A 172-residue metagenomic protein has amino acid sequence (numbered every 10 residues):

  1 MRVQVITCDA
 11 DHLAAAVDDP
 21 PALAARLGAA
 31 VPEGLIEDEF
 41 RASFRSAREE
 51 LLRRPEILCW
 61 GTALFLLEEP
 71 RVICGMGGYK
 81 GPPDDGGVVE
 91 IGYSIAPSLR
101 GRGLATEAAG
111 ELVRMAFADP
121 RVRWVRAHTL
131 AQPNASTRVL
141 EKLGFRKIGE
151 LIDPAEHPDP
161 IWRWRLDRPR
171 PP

Functional and structural regions predicted by a protein language model:
M1-E90, I95-S98, R114-M115, D119 (+2 more regions): GNAT-family acyltransferases
Y93-I95, G101-A116, R138-K142: Conserved acetyl-CoA-binding loop-helix of GNAT-fold acetyltransferases
V125-T129: Conserved hydrophobic beta-strand within the GNAT/NAT acetyltransferase core sheet that lines the active-site cleft
A135: Conserved SAM/SAH-binding loop-helix junction of Class I S-adenosyl-L-methionine-dependent methyltransferases
